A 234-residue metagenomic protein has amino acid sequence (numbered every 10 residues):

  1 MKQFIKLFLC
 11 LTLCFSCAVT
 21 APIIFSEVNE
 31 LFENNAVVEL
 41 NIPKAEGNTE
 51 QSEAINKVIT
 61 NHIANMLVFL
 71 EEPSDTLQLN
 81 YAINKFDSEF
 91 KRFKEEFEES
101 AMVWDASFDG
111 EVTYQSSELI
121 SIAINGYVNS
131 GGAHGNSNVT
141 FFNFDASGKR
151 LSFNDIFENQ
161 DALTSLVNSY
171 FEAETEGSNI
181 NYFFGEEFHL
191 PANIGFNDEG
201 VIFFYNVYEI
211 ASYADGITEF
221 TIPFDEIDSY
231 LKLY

Functional and structural regions predicted by a protein language model:
M1-C17: Sec-dependent bacterial lipoprotein signal peptides
C17-F142, A146-Y234: Compositionally biased intrinsically disordered regions enriched in Thr/Gly
